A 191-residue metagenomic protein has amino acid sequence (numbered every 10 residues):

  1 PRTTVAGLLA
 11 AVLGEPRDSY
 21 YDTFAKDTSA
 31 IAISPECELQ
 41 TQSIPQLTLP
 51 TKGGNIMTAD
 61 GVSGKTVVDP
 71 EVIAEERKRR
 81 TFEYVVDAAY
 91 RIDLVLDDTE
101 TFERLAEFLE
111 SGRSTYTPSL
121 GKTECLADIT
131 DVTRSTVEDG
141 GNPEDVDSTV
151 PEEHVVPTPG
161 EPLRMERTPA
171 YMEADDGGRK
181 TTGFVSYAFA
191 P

Functional and structural regions predicted by a protein language model:
P1-M57: Glycine/small-residue-rich interface belts in oligomeric ring/scaffold proteins and their assembly partners
S34-P191: Internal, well-folded beta-alpha domain core
